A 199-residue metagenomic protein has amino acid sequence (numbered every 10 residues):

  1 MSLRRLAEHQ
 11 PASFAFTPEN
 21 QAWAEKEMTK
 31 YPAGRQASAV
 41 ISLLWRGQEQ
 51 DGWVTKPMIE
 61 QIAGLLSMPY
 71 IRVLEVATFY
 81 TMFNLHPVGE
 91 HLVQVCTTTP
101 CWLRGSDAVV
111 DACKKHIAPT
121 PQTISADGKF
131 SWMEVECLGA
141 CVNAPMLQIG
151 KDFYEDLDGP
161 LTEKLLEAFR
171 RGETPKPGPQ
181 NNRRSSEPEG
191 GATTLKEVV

Functional and structural regions predicted by a protein language model:
M1-V199: Signature of N-terminal electron-transfer/Fe-S-associated modules in redox systems
